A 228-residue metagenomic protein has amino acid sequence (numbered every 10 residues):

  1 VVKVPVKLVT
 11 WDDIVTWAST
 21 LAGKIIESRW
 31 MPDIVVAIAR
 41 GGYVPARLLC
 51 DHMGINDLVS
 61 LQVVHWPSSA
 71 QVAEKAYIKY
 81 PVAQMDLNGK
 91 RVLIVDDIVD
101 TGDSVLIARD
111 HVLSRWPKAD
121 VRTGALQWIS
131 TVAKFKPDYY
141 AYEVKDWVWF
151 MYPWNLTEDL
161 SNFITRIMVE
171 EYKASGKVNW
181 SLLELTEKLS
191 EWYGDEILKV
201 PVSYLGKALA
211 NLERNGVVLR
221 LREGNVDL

Functional and structural regions predicted by a protein language model:
V1-L228: PRPP-associated nucleotide enzymes
